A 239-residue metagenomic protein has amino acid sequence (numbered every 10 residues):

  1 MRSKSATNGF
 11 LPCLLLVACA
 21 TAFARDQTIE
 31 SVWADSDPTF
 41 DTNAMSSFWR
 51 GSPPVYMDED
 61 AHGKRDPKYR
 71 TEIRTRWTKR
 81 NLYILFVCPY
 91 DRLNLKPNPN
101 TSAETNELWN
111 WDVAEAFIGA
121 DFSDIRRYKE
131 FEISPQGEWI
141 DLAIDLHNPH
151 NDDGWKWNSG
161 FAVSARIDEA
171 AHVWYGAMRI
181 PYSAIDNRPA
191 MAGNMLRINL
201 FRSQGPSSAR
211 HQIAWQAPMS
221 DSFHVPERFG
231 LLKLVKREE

Functional and structural regions predicted by a protein language model:
R2-P12: Bacterial N-terminal signal peptides that target proteins for export
F10-P12, L16, A34: Residues at the start of alpha-helices and the adjacent loop-to-helix junctions
L15-F23: Hydrophobic h-region of N-terminal signal peptides that target proteins for export in Gram-negative bacteria
F23-E239: Structural preference for beta-rich elements and adjacent junctions enriched in aromatics
